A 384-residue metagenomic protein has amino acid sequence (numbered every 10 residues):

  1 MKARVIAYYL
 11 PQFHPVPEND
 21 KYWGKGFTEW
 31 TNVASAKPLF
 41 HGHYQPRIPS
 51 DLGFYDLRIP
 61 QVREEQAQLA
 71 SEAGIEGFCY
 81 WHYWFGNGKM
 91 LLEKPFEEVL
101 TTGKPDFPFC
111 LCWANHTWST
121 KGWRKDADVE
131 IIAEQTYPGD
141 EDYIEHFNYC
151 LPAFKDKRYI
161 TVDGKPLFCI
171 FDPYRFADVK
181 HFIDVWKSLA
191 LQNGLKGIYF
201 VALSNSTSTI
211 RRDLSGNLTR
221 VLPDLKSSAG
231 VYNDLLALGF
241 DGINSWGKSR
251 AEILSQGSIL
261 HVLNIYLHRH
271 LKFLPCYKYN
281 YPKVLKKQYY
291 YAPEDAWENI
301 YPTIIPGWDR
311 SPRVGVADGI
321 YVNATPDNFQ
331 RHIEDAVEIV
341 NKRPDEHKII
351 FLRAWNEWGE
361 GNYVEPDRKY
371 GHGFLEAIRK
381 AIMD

Functional and structural regions predicted by a protein language model:
M1-D384: Glycan-processing catalytic domains of CAZymes
